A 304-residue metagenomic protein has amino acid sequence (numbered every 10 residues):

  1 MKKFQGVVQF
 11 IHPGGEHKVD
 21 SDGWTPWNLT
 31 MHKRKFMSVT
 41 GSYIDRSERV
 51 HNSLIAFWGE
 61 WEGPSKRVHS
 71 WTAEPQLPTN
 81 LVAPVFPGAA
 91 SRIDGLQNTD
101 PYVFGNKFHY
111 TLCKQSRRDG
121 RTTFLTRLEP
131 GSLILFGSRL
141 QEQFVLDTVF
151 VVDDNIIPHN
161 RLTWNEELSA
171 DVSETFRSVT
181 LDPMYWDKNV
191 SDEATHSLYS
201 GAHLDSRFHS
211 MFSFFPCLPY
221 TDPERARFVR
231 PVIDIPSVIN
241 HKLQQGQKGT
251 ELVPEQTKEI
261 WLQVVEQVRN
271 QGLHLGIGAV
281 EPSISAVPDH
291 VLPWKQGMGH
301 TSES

Functional and structural regions predicted by a protein language model:
M1-Q76, P158-S304: Contiguous surface segments at macromolecular interaction interfaces
T72-Q143: Short N-terminal edge-element motif at the start of the domain
V145-I157: Short beta-strand-centered aromatic/proline hotspots
